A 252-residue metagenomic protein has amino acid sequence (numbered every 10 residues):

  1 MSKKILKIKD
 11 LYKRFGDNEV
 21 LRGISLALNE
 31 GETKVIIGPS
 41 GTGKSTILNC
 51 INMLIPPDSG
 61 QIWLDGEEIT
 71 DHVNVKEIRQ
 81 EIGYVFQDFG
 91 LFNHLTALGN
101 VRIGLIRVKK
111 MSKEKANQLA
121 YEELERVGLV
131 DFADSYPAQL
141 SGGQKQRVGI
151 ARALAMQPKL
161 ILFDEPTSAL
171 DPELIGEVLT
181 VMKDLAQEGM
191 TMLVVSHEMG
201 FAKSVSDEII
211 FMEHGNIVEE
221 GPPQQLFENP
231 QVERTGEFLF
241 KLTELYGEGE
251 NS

Functional and structural regions predicted by a protein language model:
M1-Y12, Y246-S252: ABC-family P-loop ATPase nucleotide-binding domain
K3-L6, Y12-P223: ABC family nucleotide-binding domain
Q224-S252: C-terminal boundary and immediately downstream tail of ABC-type ATPase nucleotide-binding domains
